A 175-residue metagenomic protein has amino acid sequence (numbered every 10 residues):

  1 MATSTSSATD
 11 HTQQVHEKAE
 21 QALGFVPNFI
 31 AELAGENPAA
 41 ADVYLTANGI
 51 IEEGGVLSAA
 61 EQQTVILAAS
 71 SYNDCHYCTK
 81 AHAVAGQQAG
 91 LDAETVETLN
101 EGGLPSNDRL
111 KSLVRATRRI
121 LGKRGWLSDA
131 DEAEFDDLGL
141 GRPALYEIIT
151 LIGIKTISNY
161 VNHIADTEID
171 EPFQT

Functional and structural regions predicted by a protein language model:
M1-T175: Hydrophobic alpha-helical segments
